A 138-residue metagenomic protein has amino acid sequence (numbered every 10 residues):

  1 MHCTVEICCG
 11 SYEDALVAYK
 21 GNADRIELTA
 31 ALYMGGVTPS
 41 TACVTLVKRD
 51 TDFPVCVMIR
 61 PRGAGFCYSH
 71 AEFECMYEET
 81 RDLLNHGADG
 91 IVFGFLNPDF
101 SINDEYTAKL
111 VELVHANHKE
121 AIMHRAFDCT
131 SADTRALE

Functional and structural regions predicted by a protein language model:
M1-I26, A31-T38: N-terminal pre-domain/capping segments
C3-I7, I26-L28, V55-I59, I91-F93 (+1 more regions): Hydrophobic faces of well-ordered beta-strands that scaffold small-molecule active sites in alpha/beta enzyme cores
C8-Y12, A31, M58-A64, L96-P98 (+1 more regions): Active-site beta-loop-alpha junctions enriched in small/polar residues
G10-G21, G65-D82, D128-E138: Catalytic cores of alpha/beta
A18, V47, L83, L110 (+1 more regions): Conserved, mostly hydrophobic/aromatic
K20-I26, D50-P54, G87-G90, H115-E120: Glycine-enriched alpha-helix->loop->beta-strand junction motifs that scaffold or abut catalytic
S40-T107: Glycine/small-residue-rich loop that forms an oxyanion/phosphate-binding "nest" at active or ligand-binding sites
G87-E138: Hydrophobic, well-structured mid-protein blocks that either form specific transmembrane helices
